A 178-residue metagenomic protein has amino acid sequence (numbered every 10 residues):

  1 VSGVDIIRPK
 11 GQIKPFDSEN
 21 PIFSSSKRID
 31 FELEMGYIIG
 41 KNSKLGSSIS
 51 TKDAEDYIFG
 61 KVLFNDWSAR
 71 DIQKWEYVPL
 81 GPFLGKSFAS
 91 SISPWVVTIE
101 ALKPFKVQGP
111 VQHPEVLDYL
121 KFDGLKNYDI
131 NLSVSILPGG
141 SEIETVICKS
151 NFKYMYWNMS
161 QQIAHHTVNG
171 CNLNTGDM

Functional and structural regions predicted by a protein language model:
V1-C148, Y156-S160: Active-site microenvironments in enzyme catalytic cores
C148-M178: Hydrophobic alpha-helical bundle architecture
